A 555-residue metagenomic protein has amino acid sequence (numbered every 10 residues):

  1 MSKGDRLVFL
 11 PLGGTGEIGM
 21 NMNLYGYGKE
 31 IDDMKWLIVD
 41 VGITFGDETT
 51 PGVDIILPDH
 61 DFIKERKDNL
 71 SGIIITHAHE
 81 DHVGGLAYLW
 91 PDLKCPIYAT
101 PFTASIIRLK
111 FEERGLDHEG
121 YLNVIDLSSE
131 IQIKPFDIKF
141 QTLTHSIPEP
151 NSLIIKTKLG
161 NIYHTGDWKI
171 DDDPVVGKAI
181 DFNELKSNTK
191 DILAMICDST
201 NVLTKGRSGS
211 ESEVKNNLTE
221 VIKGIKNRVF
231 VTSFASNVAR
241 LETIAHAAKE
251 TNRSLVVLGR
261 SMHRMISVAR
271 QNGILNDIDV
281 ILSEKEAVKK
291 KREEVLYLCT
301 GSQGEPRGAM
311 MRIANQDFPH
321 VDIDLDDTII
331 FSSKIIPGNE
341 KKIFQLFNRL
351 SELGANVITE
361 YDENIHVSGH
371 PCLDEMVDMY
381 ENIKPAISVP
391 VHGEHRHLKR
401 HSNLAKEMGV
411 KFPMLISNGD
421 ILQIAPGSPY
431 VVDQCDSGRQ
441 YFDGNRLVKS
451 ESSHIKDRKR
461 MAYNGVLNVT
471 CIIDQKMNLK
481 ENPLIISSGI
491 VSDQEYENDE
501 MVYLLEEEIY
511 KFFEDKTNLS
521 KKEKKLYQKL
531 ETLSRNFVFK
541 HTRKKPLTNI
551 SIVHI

Functional and structural regions predicted by a protein language model:
S2-I74, H79-K290, G308-D322, K341-Q345: His/Asp/Glu-rich metal-coordinating catalytic cores of metallo-dependent phosphodiesterases/hydrolases acting on
F9, V124, L298, N549-V553: Extended hydrophobic secondary-structure segments that form protein cores and membrane-embedded regions
P96, V389, N549-I550: Short glycine-rich phosphate-binding loop at a beta-alpha junction
F111, A405, V538: Conserved hydrophobic residues forming the short capping helix/wall of the S-adenosyl-L-methionine
T142, T157, C299-G301, C471-I473 (+1 more regions): Flexible glycine-/small-residue-rich
L203-S332, I336-Y361, I365-S520, Y527 (+1 more regions): Hard-cation-handling environments
K521-I555: C-terminal tails and terminal domains of large nucleic-acid-associated and other macromolecular-machine proteins
